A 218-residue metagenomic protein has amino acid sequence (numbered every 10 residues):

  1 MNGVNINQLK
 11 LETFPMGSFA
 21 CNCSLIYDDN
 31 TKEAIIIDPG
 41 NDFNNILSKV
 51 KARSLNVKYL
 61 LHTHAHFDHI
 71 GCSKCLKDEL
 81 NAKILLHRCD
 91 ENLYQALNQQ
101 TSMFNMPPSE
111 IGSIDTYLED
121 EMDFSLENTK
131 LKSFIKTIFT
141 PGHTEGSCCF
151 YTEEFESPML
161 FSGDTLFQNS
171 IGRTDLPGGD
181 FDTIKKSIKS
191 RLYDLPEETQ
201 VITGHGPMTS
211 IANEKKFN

Functional and structural regions predicted by a protein language model:
M1-L55, E110-D194, S210: Catalytic core of the metallo-beta-lactamase
I36-I37, K58-A65, I84-H87, T137-G142 (+2 more regions): Active-site neighborhood of phospho(di)ester-bond hydrolases with catalytic His/Asp-centered motifs
N41-S133, F217: Active-site HxH/HxHxD metal-binding segment of metal-dependent hydrolases
D42-N44, A65-I70, E91-Y94, E145-S147 (+2 more regions): Active-site environment of divalent metal-dependent phosphoester hydrolases
K74, C149, E153, H205: Divalent metal-binding pocket/active-site signature
A96, K186, N213: Phosphate-coordinating loops and pocket residues in cytosolic domains that bind phosphorylated ligands
Y193, E198-V201: Catalytic cores of DNA base-excision repair glycosylases
T199, K215-N218: C-terminal alpha-helix/helix-terminus motif
